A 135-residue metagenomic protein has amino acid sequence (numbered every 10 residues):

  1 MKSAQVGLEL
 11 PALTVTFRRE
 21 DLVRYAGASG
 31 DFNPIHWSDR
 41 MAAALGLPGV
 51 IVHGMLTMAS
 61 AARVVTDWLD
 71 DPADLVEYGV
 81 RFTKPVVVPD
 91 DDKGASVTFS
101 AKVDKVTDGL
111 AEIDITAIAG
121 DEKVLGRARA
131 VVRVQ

Functional and structural regions predicted by a protein language model:
M1-L10, D91-Q135: HotDog/MaoC-like acyl-thioester-processing domains
M1-V52: Catalytic strand-loop segment that frames the active site of acyl-thioester-processing enzymes
A12, L75-E77, R127: Hydrophobic residues on conserved beta-strands that form the core of alpha/beta folds
T14-T16, R81, V131-R133: Generic structural detector for well-ordered beta-strands
G46-P48, T57-S100: Hydrophobic beta-strand-centered segment that forms part of the acyl-chain substrate-binding groove
I51-A59, G120-K123: Noncatalytic linker/hinge segments flanking ATPase motor cores
